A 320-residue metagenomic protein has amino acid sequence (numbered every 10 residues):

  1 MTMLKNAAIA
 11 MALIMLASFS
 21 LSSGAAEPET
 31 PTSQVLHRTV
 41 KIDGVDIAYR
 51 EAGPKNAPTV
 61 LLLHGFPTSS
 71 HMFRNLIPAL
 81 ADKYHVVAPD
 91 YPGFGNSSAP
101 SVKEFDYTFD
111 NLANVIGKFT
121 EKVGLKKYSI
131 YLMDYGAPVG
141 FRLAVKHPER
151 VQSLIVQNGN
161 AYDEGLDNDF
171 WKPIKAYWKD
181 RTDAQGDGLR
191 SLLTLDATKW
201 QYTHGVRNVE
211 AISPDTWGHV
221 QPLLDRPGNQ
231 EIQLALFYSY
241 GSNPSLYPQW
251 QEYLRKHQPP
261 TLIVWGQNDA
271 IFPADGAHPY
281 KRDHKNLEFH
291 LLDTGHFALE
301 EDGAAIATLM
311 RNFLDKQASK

Functional and structural regions predicted by a protein language model:
M1-M11: Bacterial N-terminal signal peptides that target proteins for export
A10-F19: Bacterial N-terminal signal peptides
A26-R38, I42-I47, A52-T59, V87 (+5 more regions): Flexible "cap/lid" subdomain of the alpha/beta-hydrolase fold that forms the substrate-access gate
L62-G65, A88: Structural cue for short, hydrophobic secondary-structure segments
G65-T68, D134: Active-site glycine-rich loops that stabilize anionic/oxyanionic intermediates across multiple enzyme folds
P67, P92-G95, A161, G295-A298: Alpha/beta-hydrolase active-site loop signature
P67-N75, V86: Serine-hydrolase catalytic-loop signature spanning alpha/beta hydrolases and amidase-signature enzymes
G295-A307: Catalytic histidine-centered segment of alpha/beta-hydrolase-like enzymes
